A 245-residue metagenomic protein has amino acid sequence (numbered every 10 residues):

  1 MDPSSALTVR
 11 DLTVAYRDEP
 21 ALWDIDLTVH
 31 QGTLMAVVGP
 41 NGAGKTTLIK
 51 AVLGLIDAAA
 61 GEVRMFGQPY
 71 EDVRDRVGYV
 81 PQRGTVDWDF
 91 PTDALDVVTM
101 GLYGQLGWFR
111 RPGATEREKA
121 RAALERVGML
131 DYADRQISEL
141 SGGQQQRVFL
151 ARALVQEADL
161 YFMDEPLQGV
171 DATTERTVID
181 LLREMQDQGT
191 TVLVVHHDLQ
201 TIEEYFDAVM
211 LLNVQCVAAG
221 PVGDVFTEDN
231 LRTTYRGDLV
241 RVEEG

Functional and structural regions predicted by a protein language model:
V38-P40: The feature captures the beta-strand-to-loop junction immediately N-terminal to the Walker
G61-V73: Conserved ABC transporter NBD signature motif
T99, A114-Y132: Conserved ABC ATPase "signature" region
Q136-L140, Q144: Conserved ABC ATPase signature
Y161-E165: Catalytic Walker B motif of ABC-type/P-loop ATPase nucleotide-binding domains
H196-H197: H-loop/switch region of ABC-family ATPase nucleotide-binding domains
A208-V222: H-loop (His-switch) and adjacent beta-strand-loop-beta switch element of ABC-type ATPase nucleotide-binding domains
